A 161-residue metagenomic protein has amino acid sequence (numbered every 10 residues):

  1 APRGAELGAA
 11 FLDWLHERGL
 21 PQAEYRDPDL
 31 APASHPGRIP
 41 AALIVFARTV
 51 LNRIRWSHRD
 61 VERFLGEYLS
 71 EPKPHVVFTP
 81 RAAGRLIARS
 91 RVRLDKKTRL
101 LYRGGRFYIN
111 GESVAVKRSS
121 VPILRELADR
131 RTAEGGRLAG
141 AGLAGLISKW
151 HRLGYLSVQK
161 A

Functional and structural regions predicted by a protein language model:
A1-I54: Contiguous mid-protein beta-loop-alpha structural module that forms a pocket-lining wall or clamp of enzyme active
G4, G8, S120, L143-A144: Alpha-helix initiation and N-capping motif
L20, Y155-L156: Short aromatic/hydrophobic-glycine micro-motifs
E24-D29, D60-F64, G136-L138: Short glycine-rich, low-complexity/disordered patches
P32-R38, N110-V114, D129-R131: Short, exposed beta-strand "edge-strand" segments with a Pro/Gly-rich flavor and a Y/T-containing core
V45-L127, S148, R152, V158-A161: Acidic, low-complexity/disordered tracts enriched in E/D and polar residues
S119-A141: Short acidic, hydrophobic short linear motifs in intrinsically disordered regions
R137-R152: Short amphipathic alpha-helical interaction segments
